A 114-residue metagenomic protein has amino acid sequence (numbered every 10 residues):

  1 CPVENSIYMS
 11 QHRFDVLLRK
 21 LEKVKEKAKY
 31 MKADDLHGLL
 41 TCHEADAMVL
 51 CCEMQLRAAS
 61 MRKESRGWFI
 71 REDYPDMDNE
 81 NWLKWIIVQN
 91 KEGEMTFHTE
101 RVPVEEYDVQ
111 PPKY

Functional and structural regions predicted by a protein language model:
C1-Y114: Glycine- and aromatic-enriched mobile tails/lids
